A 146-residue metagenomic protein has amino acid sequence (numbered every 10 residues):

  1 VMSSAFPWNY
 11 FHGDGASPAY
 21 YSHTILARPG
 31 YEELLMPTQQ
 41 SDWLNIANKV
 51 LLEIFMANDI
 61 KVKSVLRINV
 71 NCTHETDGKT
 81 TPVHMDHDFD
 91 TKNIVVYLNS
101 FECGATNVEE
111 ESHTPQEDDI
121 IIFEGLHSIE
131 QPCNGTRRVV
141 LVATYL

Functional and structural regions predicted by a protein language model:
V1-K63: Non-heme Fe(II)/2-oxoglutarate
S17, T76, D90, G135-R138: Short acidic/glycine-enriched loop/turn segments that link adjacent beta-strands
N48-N58, S64-M85: Internal catalytic-core helix/loop-beta-alpha segment that presents or stabilizes conserved functional determinants
G78-V83, F89-T91, Y97-Q116: A short beta-strand-loop-beta hairpin characteristic of the jelly-roll/cupin
P82-H84, S128-G135: Short beta-strand His + acidic residue motifs that chelate non-heme Fe in jelly-roll/DSBH and cupin folds
I94-V96, T136-L146: A short hydrophobic beta-strand segment most commonly corresponding to one strand of the jelly-roll/cupin
D118-I120: Loop/turn positions that initiate beta-strands
E124-L126: Conserved "cap/hinge" positions at secondary-structure junctions
